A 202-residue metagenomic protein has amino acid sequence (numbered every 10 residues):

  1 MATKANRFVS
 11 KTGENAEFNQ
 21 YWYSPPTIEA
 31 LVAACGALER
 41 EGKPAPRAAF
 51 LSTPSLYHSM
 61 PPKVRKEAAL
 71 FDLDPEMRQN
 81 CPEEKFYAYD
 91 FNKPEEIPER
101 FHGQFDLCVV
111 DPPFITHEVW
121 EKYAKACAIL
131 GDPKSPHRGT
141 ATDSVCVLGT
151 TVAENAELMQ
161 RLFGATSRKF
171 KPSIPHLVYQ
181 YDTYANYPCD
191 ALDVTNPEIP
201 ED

Functional and structural regions predicted by a protein language model:
M1-K66, F71-M77, L177-Y184, C189 (+1 more regions): S-adenosyl-L-methionine
T27, T53, F101, V119-Y123 (+1 more regions): Alpha-helical interaction elements in eukaryotic regulators
F50-T53, F71-L73, Y89, V110-P113 (+1 more regions): Short His-Asn-centered micro-motif
S59-K63, P75-E84, A156-F163: Short loop/helix-cap segments at secondary-structure boundaries that form the rim of catalytic
P82-P98: Conserved SAM-binding strand-loop segment of SAM-dependent methyltransferases
E96-L107: A short acidic, Gly/Pro-enriched loop at the edge of an enzyme's catalytic core that lines a small-molecule cofactor
F105-W120: A short SAM/SAH-binding and catalytic strip from SAM-dependent methyltransferases
H117-V194, E201: C-terminal substrate-binding/active-site "lid" region of AdoMet-derived donor-dependent transferases
